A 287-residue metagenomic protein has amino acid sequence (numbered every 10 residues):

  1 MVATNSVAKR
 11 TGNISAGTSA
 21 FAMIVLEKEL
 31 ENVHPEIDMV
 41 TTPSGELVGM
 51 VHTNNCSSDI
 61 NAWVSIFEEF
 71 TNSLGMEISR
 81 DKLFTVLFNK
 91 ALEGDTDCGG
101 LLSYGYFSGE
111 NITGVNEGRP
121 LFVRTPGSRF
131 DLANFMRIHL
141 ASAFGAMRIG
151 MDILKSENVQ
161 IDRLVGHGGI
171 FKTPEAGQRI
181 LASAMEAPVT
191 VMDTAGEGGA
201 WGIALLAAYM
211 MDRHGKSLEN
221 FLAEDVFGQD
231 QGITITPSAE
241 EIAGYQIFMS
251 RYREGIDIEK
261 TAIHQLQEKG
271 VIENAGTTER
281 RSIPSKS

Functional and structural regions predicted by a protein language model:
M1-S285: Active-site core segments that coordinate phosphate-bearing ligands/cofactors across diverse enzyme families
